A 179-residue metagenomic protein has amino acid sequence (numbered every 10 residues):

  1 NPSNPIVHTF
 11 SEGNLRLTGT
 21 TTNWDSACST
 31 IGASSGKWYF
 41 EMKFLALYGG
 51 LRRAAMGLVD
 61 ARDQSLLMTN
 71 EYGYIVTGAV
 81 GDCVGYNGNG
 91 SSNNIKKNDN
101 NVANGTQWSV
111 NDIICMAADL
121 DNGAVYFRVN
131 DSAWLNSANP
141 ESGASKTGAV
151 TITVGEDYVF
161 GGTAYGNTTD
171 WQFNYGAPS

Functional and structural regions predicted by a protein language model:
N1-S179: PRY/SPRY (B30.2) beta-sandwich protein-interaction domains and their adjacent Ser/Pro/Gly-rich low-complexity linkers
